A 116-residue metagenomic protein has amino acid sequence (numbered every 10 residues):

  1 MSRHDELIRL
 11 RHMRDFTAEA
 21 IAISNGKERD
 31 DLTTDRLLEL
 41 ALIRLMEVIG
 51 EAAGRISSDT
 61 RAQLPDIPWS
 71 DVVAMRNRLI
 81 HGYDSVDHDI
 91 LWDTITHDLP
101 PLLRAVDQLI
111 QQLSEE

Functional and structural regions predicted by a protein language model:
M1-E116: Solvent-exposed interaction patches of small proteins and small membrane subunits
